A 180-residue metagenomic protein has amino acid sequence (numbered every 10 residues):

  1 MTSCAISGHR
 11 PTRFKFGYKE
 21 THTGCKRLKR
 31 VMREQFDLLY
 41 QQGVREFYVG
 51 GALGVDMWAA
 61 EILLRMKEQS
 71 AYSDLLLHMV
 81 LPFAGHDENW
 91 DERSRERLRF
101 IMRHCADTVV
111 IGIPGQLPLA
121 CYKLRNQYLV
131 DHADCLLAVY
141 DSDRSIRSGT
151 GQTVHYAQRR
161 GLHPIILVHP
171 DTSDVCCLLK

Functional and structural regions predicted by a protein language model:
M1-L179: Acidic/glycine-enriched connector segments
